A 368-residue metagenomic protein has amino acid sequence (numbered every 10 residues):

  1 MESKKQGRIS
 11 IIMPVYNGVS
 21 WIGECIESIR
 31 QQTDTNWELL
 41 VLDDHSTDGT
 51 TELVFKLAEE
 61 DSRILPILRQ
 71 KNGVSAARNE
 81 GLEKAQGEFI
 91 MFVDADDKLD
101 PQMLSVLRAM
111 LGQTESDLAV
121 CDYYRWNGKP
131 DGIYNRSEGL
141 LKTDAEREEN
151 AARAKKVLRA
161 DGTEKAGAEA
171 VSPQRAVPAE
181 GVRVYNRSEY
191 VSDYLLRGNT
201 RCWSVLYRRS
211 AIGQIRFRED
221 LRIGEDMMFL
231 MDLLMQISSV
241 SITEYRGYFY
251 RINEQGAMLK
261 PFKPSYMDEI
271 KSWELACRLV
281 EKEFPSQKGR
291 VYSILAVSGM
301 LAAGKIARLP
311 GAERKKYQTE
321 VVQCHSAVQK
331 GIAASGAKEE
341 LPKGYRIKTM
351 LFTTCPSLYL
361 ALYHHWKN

Functional and structural regions predicted by a protein language model:
M1-S28: N-proximal low-complexity "stem/linker" segments adjacent to membrane-targeting elements
E27-N36: Short, acidic, metal-binding catalytic loop of nucleotide-sugar glycosyltransferases
T35, D43-E52, D94: A conserved acidic beta->alpha catalytic loop
R69-A85: Glycine-rich, basic loop-to-helix element that forms the pyrophosphate-binding segment of sugar-nucleotide handling
I90: Short aromatic/hydrophobic "clamp" motif used to bind/position activated sugar donors
A95-S241, Y248-Y266: Donor-binding/catalytic cores of nucleotide-activated saccharide and glycerol-phosphate transferases/polymerases
R153-K156, G162-K165, E169-S172, R308-N368: Membrane-interface aromatic/basic loop that binds lipid-linked glycans or pyrophosphate carriers, typified by
S238, R246-N253, L259-Q287, S298-I332: Catalytic core of nucleotide-sugar-dependent glycosyltransferases
